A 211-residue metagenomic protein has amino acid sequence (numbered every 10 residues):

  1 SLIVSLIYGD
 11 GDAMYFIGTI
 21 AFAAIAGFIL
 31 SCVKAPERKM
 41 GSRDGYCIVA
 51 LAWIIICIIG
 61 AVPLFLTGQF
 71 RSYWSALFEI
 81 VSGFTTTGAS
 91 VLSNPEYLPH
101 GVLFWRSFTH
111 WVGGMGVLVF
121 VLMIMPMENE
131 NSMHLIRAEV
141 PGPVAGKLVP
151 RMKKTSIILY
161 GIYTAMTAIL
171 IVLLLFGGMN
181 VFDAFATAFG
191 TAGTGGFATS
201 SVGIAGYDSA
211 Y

Functional and structural regions predicted by a protein language model:
S1-Y211: Membrane-proximal intracellular helices of multi-pass ion channels
